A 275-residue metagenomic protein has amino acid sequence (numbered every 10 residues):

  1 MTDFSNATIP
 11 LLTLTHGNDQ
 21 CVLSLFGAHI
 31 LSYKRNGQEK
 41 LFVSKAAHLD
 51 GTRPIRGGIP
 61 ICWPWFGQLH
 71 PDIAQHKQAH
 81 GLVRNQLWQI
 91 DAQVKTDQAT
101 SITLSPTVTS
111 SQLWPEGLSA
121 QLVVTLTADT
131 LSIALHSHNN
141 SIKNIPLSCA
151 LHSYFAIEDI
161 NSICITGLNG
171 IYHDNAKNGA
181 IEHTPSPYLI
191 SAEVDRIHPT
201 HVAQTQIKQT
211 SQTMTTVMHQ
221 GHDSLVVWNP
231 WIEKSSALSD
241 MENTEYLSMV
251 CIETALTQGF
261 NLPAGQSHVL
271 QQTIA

Functional and structural regions predicted by a protein language model:
M1-D19, F26, T109-L113, P199-A275: Beta-strand-rich recognition/accessory modules
Q20-H76: Acidic-aromatic substrate-binding/catalytic surfaces of carbohydrate-active enzymes
L23, L135-S141: Asparagine-centered strand-capping/turn motif at beta-strand->loop junctions
S32-K34, K143-C149: Short, hydrophobic/aromatic beta-strand segments
K77-T127: Extended, loop-rich substrate-binding clefts of extracytoplasmic carbohydrate-active enzymes
T109, N140-I142, E158: Short coil/turn motifs at secondary-structure junctions
A120, L131-I133, H268: Hydrophobic core residues within well-ordered beta-strands of beta-rich domains
N144-P146, Y154-V226: Active-site/ligand-binding surface loops and adjacent short beta/alpha elements that line catalytic pockets across
